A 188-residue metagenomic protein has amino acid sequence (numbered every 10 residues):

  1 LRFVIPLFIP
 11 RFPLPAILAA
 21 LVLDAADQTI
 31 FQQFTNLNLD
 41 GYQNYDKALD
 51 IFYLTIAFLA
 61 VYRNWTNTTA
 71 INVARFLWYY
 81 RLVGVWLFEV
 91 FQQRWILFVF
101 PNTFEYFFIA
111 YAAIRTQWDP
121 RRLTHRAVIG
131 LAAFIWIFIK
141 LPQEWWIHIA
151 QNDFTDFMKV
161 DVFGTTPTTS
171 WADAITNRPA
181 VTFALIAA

Functional and structural regions predicted by a protein language model:
L1-V4, A26, I30, A48-I56 (+1 more regions): Membrane-embedded alpha-helical segments of multi-pass membrane proteins, especially the transmembrane helices
F3-V4, T55-L59, R81-W86, F134-E144 (+1 more regions): Hydrophobic core of alpha-helical transmembrane segments in multi-pass integral membrane proteins
A16-Q32: Hydrophobic alpha-helical transmembrane segments of multi-pass membrane proteins
T29-L37, G84-Q93, W145-Q151: Juxtamembrane "helix-exit" motif on the non-cytosolic side of transmembrane helices
I56-R121: Membrane-proximal helix-loop-helix units in multi-pass membrane proteins
R115, R121, F138-F154: Hydrophobic alpha-helical transmembrane segments in multi-pass integral membrane proteins
R122-L131: Membrane-interfacial entry segments at the cytosolic side of transmembrane helices
I149-R178: Membrane-interfacial helical/loop segments at transmembrane boundaries in membrane proteins
